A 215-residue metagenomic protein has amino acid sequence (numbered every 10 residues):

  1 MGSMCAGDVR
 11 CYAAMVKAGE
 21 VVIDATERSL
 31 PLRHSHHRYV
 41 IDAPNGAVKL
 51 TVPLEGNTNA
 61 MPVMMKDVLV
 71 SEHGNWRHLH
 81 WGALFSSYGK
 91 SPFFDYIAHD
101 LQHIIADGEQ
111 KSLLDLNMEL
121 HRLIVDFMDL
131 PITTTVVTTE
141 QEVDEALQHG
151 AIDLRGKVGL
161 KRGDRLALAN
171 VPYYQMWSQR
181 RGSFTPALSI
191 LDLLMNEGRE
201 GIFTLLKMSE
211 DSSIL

Functional and structural regions predicted by a protein language model:
M1-L215: Residues lining hydrophobic/aromatic ligand-binding pockets adjacent to catalytic sites
